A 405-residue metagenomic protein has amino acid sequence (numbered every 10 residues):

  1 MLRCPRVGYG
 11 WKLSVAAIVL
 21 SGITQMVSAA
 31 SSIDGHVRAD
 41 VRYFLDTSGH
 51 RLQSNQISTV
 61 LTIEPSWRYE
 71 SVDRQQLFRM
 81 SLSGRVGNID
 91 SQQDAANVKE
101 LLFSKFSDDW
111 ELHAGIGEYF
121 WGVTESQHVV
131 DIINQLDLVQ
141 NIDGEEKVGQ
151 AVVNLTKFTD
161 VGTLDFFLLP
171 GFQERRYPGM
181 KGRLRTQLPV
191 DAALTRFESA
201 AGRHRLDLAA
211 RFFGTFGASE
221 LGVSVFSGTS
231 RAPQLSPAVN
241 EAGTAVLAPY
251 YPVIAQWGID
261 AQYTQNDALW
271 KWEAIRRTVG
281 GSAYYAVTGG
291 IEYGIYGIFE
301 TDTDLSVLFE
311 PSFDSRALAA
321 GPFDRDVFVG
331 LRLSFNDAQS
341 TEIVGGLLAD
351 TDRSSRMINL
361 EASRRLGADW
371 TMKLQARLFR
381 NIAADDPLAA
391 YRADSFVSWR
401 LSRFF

Functional and structural regions predicted by a protein language model:
V27-I33, R68-F78, F106-H113, V161-T163 (+4 more regions): Short loop/turn motifs that connect adjacent beta-strands in outer-membrane beta-barrel proteins
S31-A39, Q76-M80, L112-A114, L164-F166 (+8 more regions): Transmembrane beta-strands of outer-membrane beta-barrel proteins
H36-F44, S81-G87, G117-Y119, L169-G171 (+8 more regions): Outer-membrane beta-barrel pore domains and translocons
L45-S54, I89-N97, E125-D131, Y177-R183 (+6 more regions): Outer-membrane beta-barrel translocator domains and adjoining extracellular loop/strand segments of Gram-negative
Q53-L61, D94-K99, K147-A151, F158 (+7 more regions): Residues that define the transmembrane beta-barrel architecture of outer-membrane proteins
R74-G182, G217, N381: Outer membrane beta-barrel
Q265-D350: Detector for outer-membrane/organellar transmembrane beta-barrel domains, recognizing the amphipathic beta-strand
I291, V329, L378, Y391-F405: Outer-membrane beta-barrel "beta-signal"
